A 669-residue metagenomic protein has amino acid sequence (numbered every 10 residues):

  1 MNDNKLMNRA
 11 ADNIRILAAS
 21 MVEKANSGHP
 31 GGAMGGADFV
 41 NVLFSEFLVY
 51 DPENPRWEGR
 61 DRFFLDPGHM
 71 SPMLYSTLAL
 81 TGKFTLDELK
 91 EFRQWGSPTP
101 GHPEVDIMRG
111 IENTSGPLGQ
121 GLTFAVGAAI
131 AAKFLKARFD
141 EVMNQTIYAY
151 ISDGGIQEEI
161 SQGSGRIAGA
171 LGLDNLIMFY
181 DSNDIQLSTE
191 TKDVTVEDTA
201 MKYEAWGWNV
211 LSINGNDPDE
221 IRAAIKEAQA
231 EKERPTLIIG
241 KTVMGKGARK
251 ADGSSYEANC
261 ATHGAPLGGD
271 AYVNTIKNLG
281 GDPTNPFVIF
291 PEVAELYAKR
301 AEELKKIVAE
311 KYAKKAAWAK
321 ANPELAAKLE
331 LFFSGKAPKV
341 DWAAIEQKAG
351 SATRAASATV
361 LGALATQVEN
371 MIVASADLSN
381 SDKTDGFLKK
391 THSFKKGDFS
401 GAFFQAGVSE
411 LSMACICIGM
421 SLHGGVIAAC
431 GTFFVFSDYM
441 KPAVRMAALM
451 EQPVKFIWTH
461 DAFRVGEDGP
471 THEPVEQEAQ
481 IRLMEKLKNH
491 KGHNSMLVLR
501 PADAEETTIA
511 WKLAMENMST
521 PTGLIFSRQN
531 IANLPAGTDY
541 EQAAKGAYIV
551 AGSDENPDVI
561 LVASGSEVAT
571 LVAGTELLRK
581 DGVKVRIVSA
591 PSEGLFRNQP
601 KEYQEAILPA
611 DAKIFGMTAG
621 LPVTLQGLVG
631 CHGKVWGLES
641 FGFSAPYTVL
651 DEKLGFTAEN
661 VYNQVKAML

Functional and structural regions predicted by a protein language model:
M1-T146, A294-E295, R300-I525, N530-A532 (+3 more regions): Thiamine diphosphate
M70, I156-Q157, N216-D217, S409 (+3 more regions): Glycine-/small-residue-rich active-site loops that bind phosphorylated ligands and cofactors
Q94-D106, F124, I130, F134-N144 (+4 more regions): Thiamine diphosphate
G127, Q145-E158: DG-centered beta-turn motif at the end of beta-strands
Y148, I372, I560-V562: Conserved beta-strand elements of the Class I
A149-Y150, M178, A374, F615: Residue-level marker for buried hydrophobic side chains located in beta-strands that build the well-ordered beta-sheet
S152-G155, T242, L378, F433 (+1 more regions): Active-site metal-binding loops of divalent metal-dependent hydrolases
I156-G165, T508: Acidic/histidine-rich catalytic neighborhood of metal-dependent amide-processing enzymes
